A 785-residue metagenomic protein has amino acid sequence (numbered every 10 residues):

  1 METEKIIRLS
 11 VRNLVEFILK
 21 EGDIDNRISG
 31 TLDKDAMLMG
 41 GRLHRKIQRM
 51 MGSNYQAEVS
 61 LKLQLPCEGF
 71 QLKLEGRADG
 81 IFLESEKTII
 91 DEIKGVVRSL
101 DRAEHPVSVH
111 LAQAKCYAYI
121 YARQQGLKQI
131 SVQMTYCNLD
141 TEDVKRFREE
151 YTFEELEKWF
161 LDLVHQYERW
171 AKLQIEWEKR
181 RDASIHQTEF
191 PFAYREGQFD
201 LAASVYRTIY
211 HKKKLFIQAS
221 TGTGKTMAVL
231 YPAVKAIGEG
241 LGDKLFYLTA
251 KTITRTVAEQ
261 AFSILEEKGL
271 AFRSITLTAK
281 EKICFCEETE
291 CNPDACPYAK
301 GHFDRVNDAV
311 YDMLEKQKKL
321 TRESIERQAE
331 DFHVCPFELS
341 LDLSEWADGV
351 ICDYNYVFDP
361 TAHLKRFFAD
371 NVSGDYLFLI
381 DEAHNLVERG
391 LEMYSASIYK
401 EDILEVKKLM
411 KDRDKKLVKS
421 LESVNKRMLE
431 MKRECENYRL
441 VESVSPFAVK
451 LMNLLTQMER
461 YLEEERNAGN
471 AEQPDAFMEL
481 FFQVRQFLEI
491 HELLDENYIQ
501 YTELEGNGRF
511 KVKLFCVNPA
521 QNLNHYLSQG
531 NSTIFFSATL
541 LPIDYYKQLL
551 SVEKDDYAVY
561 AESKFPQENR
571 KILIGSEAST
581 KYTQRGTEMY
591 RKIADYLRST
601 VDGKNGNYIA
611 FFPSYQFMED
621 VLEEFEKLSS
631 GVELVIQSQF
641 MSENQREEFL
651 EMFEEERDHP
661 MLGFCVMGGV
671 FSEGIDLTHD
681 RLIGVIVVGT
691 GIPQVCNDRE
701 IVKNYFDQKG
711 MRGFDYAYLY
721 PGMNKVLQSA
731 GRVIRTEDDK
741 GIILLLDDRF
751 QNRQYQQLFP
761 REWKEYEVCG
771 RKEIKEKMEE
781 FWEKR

Functional and structural regions predicted by a protein language model:
M1-E86: Metal-dependent nuclease catalytic cores that hydrolyze phosphodiester bonds in DNA/RNA, characterized by
L63-E157: Mg2+/Mn2+-dependent nuclease catalytic core
E176-Q218: Conserved pre-motif I regulatory segment
T188, L241-V350, F358, L429 (+3 more regions): A substrate-engagement module of RecA-like helicase motors
Y210-P232: Walker A/P-loop
V229, T256, F332-G349, D353-E459 (+2 more regions): Signature of the SF2 helicase/ATPase Hel1-core->accessory helical subdomain module
I325-V350, T361-F368, E464-S579, Q584 (+4 more regions): A contiguous, basic/glycine-rich beta-loop/short-helix subdomain that forms a polymer-engagement track
S576-E588, Q637-Q751: Conserved RecA-like P-loop NTPase helicase motor core
